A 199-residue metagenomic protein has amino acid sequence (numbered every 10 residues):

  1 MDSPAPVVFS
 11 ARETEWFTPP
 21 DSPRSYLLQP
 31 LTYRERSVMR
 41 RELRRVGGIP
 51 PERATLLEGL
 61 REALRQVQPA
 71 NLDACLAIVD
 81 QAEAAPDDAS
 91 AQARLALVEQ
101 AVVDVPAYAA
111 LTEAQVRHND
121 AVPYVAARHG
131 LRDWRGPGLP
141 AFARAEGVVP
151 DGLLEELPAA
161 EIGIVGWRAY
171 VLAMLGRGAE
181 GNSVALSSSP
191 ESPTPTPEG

Functional and structural regions predicted by a protein language model:
M1-P19: Short acidic, Pro/Gly- and aromatic-enriched capping/linker segments at domain boundaries
D2, R24-G199: Short, surface-exposed, charged amphipathic helix/loop patches that serve as local interaction elements
